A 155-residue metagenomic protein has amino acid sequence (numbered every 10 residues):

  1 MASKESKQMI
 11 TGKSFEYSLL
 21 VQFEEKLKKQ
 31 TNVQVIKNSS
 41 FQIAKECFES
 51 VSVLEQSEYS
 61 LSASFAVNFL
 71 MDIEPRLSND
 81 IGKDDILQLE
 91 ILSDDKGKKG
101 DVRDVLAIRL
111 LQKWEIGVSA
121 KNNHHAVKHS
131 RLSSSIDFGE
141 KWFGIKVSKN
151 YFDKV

Functional and structural regions predicted by a protein language model:
M1-D95: Acidic-basic catalytic patches of nuclease active cores, encompassing PD-(D/E)XK and other metal-cofactor nuclease
S62, K113-E115, S130-R131, Y151: Generic signature of intrinsically disordered, low-complexity, basic-rich segments and short cationic peptides
I81, H124, K154: Enzymatic toxin/effector payload domains
K96-D101: A short catalytic or substrate-binding loop motif that flags glycine-/basic-rich loops and adjacent residues that bind
L106-G117: Active-site beta-strand-loop-beta-strand hairpin of nuclease catalytic cores that positions key catalytic residues
L111, N122-V127: Short loop/turn segments at secondary-structure transitions that flank enzyme active sites
V127-V155: Acidic, metal/cofactor-coordinating or nucleic-acid-engaging core segments within structured domains
